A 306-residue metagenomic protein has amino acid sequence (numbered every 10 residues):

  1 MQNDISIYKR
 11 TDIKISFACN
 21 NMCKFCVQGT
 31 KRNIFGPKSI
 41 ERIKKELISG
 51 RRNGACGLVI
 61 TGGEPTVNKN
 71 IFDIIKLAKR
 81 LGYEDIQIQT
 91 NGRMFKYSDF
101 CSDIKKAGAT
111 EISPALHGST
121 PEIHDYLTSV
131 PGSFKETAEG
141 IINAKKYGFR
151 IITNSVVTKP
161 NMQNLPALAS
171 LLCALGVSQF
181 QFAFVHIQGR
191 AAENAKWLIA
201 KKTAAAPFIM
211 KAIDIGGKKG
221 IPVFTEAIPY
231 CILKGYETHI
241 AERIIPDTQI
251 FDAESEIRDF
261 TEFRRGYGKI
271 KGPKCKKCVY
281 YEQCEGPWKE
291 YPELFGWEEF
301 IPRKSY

Functional and structural regions predicted by a protein language model:
N3-R42: Canonical Radical SAM [4Fe-4S] cluster-binding loop centered on the CxxxCxxC motif and its immediate flanking residues
K14-M22, E64, K271-C275, Y281-E282: Cysteine-centered iron-sulfur cluster-binding motifs in ferredoxin-type domains/subunits of redox enzymes
K24-V27, H124-D125, K289: A short local structural element in Rossmann-fold oxidoreductases
T30, G62, T90, L116 (+3 more regions): Residues that line or immediately flank small-molecule/substrate-binding pockets and catalytic motifs
R32-I34, T120-L127, G189-A195: A short acidic, helix-capping loop that chelates divalent metal ions and anchors anionic groups
I40-V59, N68-V185: Radical SAM/AdoMet-radical enzyme domain recognition
V130-K135, I142, K146-F263: Radical SAM enzyme [4Fe-4S]-AdoMet core and its adjacent flexible, acidic and glycine-rich loops/tails across
E237-H239, R243-Y306: Flexible mid-to-C-terminal extensions adjoining Fe-S/redox cofactors in radical SAM and related proteins
